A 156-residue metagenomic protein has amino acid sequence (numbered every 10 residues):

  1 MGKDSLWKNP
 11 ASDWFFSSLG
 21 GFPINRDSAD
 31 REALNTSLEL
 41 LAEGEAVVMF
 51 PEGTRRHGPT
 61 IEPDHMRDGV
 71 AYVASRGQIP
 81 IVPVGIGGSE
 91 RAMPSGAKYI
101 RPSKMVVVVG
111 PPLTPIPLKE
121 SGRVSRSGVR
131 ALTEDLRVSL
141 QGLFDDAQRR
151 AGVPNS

Functional and structural regions predicted by a protein language model:
M1-A29, T36: Catalytic core of membrane glycerolipid acyltransferases/transacylases, capturing the structured, soluble-facing
E32-S156: Non-catalytic C-terminal accessory region of glycerolipid acyltransferases and related lyso-lipid remodeling enzymes
